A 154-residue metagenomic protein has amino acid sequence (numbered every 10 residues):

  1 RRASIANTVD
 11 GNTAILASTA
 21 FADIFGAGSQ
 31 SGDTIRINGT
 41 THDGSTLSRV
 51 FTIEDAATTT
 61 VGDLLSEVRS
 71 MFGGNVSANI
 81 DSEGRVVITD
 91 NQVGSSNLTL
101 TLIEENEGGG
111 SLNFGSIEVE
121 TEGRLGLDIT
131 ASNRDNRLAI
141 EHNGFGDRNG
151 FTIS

Functional and structural regions predicted by a protein language model:
R1, T59-G73, T121-E122: Amphipathic, non-transmembrane alpha-helical segments in extracytoplasmic/periplasmic proteins
R1-F21, R36-V50, S77-S154: Acidic, small/polar residue-enriched beta-strand/turn segments
T46-G62: Short, contiguous acidic and Ser/Thr-rich linear segments
